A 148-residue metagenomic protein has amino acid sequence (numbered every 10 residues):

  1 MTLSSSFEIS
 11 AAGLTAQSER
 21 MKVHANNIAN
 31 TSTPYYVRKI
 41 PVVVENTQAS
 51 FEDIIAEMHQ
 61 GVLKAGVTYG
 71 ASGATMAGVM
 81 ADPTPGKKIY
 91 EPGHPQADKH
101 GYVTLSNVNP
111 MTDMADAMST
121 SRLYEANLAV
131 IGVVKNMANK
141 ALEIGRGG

Functional and structural regions predicted by a protein language model:
M1-G148: Amphipathic alpha-helical polymerization modules
